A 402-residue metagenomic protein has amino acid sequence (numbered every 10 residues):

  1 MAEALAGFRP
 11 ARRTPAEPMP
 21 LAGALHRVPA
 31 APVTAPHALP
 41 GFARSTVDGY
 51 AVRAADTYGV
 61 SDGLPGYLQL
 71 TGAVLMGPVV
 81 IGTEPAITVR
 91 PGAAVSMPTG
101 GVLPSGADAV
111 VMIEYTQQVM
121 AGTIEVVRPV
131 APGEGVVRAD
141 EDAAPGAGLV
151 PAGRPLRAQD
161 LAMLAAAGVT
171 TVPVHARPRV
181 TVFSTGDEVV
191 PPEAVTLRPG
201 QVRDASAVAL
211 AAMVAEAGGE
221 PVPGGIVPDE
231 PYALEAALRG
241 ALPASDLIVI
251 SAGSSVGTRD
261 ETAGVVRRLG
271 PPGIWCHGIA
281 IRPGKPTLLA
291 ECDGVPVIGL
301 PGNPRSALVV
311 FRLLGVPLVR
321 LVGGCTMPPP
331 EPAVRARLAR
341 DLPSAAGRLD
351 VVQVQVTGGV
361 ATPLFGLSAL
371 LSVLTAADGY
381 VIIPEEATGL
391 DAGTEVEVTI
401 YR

Functional and structural regions predicted by a protein language model:
M1-T170: Phosphate-interaction motifs
A16-E17, L21-A22, A31, R44 (+4 more regions): Flexible glycine/proline-rich
R53, S96-P98, V127, P151 (+4 more regions): Short beta-strand segments
T57, G100-G101, D187-E188, G253-R259 (+1 more regions): Short glycine-rich anion-binding loops that position phosphate/pyrophosphate groups of nucleotides and phosphorylated
V74-P91, V110, A211-G270: N-terminal small/polar loop signature for handling phosphorylated ligands or for N-terminal nucleophile
P104, A158, V256-T258, S306: Short glycine-rich, flexible loops that bind phosphorylated cofactors or substrates
G135-I250: Phosphate-binding glycine-rich loops and their immediate beta-loop-alpha structural context
